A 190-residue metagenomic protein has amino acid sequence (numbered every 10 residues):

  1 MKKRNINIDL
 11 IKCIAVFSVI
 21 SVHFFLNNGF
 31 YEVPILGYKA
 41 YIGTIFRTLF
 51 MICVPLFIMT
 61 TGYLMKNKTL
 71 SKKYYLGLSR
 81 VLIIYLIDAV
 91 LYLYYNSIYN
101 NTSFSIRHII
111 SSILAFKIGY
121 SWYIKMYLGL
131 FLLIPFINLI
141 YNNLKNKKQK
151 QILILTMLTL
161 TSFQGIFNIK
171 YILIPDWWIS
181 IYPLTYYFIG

Functional and structural regions predicted by a protein language model:
M1-L160: Membrane-cytosol interface segments of multi-pass membrane proteins, especially ER/Golgi lipid-handling enzymes
I83-I84, Y186, G190: Alpha-helical transmembrane segments in multi-pass membrane proteins
I113-S121, I166-W177: Membrane-interface helix caps and helix-loop-helix hairpins in membrane proteins
S121, T185-Y186: The feature captures the catalytic groove of carbohydrate-active enzymes
L158-N168: A short mid-domain helix/strand-loop element embedded in enzyme catalytic domains that forms or borders the active-site
